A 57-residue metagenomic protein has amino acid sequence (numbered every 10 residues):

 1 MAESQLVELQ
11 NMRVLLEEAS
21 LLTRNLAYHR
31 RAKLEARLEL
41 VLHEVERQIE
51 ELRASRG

Functional and structural regions predicted by a protein language model:
E8-G57: Short, charge-rich amphipathic interface segments used for partner binding and complex assembly
